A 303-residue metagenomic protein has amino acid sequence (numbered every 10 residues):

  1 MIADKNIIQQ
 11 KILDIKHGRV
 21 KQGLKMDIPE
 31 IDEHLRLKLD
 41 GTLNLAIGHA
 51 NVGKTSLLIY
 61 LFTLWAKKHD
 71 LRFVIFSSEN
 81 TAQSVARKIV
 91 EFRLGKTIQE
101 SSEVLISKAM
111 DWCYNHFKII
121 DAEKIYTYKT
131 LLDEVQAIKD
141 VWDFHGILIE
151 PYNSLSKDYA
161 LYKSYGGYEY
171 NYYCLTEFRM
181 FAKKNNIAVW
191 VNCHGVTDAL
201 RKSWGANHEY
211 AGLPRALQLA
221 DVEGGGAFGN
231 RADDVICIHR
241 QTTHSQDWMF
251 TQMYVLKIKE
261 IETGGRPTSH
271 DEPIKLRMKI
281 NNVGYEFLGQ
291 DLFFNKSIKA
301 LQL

Functional and structural regions predicted by a protein language model:
M1-G95, L301-L303: The Walker A/P-loop phosphate-binding site
M1-K11, K16, K129-L132, Q136-F144 (+2 more regions): C-terminal regions of RecA-like/P-loop NTPase motor modules
L13, H69-Y165, Y173: Conserved inter-motif catalytic segment of the P-loop NTP-binding fold
N44-A46, V74-F76, K118-I120, W190 (+1 more regions): Hydrophobic/aromatic beta-strand patches that form the interior of the parallel beta-sheet core in alpha/beta enzyme
V52-K54, T81-V85, T127, S154-D158 (+3 more regions): Flexible loop/turn segments at secondary-structure boundaries
I75, L148-I149, N186-H194: Structural recognition of the conserved hydrophobic beta-strand(s) that form the central parallel beta-sheet of P-loop
S78, H194, R240: Cofactor-binding loop segments of dinucleotide-utilizing enzymes, especially the Rossmann-like FAD- and NAD(P)+-binding
Y162-F178, A188-V189, T243, F250 (+1 more regions): A short alpha/beta connector and helix-capping loop motif
